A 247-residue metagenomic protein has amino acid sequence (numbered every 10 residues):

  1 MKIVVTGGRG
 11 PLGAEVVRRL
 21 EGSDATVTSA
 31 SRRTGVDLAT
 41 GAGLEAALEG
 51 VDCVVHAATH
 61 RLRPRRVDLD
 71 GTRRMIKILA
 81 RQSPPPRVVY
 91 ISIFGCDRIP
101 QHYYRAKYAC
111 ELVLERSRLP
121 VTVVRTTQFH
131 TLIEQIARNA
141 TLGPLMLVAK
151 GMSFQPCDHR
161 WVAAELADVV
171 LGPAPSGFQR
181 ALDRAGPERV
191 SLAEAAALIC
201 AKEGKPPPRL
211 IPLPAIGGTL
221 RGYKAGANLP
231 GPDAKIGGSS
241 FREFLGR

Functional and structural regions predicted by a protein language model:
M1-D24: N-terminal Rossmann NAD(P)H-binding glycine-rich loop of SDR-like oxidoreductase domains
T6, G10, R65, L69 (+4 more regions): Short-chain dehydrogenase/reductase
G22-Q82, I93-R98: NAD(P)H-binding glycine-rich loop region in Rossmannoid oxidoreductase-like domains and their noncatalytic homologs
V54, V162-L166, R184, L192-A195 (+1 more regions): Non-catalytic, hydrophobic alpha-helical segments
H60-T141: Glycine-/Pro-rich loop/turn segments that contact NAD(P) or position catalytic residues in Rossmann-like domains
V121-T122, Q135-W161: A conserved pocket-lining segment of Rossmann-fold NAD(P)-dependent short-chain dehydrogenase/reductase
T131-A137, L142, D168-L182, K205-P207: Glycine/proline-rich active-site loop of Rossmann-fold NAD(P)-dependent oxidoreductases
A181-A234: Terminal hydrophobic/aromatic helix or amphipathic segment near a protein terminus
